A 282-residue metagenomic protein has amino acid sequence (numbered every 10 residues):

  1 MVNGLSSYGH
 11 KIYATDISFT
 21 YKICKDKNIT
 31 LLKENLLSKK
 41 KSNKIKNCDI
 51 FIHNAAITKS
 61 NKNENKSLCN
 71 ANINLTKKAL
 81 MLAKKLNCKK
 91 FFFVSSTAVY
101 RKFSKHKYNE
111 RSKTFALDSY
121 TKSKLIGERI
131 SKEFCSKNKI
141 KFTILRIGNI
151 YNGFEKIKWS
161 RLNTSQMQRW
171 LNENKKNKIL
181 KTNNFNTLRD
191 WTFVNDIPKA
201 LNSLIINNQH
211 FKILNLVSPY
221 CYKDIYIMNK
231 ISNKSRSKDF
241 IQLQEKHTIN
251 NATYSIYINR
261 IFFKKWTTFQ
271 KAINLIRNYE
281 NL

Functional and structural regions predicted by a protein language model:
M1-I50: N-terminal Rossmann/SDR dinucleotide-binding element
L36-A71: NAD(P)H-binding glycine-rich loop region in Rossmannoid oxidoreductase-like domains and their noncatalytic homologs
I50-F51, N63-F92, I130: NAD(P)-cofactor binding segment of oxidoreductase domains
C69, S112, L117-E128, S160-Q168 (+2 more regions): Short-chain dehydrogenase/reductase
K78-S119: Conserved Rossmann-fold NAD(P)-dependent oxidoreductase catalytic core, especially the SDR/UDP-sugar
K102, F115-T143: Active-site Tyr-X1-5-Lys
K132-L188, V194: NAD(P)-dependent short-chain dehydrogenase/reductase
K175-L282: C-terminal substrate-binding subdomain of Rossmann-fold SDR/epimerase-dehydratase oxidoreductases
